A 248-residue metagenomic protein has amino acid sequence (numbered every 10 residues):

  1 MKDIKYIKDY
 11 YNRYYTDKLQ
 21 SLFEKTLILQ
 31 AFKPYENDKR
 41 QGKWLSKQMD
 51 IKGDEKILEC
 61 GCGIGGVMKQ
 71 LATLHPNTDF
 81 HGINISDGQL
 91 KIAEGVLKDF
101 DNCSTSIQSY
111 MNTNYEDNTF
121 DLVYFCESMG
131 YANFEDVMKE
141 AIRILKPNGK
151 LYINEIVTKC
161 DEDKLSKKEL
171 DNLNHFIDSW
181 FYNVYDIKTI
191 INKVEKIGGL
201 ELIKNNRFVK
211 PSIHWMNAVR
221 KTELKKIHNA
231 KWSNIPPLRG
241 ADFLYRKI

Functional and structural regions predicted by a protein language model:
M1-L27: N-terminal, positively charged/glycine-rich alpha-helical extensions of SAM-dependent methyltransferases
Y35-G53: Conserved alpha-helix/loop element of class I SAM-dependent methyltransferases that forms part of the SAM/SAH-binding
D54-G63: Conserved class I S-adenosyl-L-methionine
I64-N112: Class I SAM-dependent methyltransferase SAM/SAH-binding core
M111-V123: A short acidic, Gly/Pro-enriched loop at the edge of an enzyme's catalytic core that lines a small-molecule cofactor
E135-K150: A short glycine-rich, Lys/Arg-flanked "PGG" loop and its adjoining helix->strand segment in the class I
Y152-N174: Conserved class I S-adenosyl-L-methionine
L173-T189: Acceptor-substrate binding/catalytic loop of class I
